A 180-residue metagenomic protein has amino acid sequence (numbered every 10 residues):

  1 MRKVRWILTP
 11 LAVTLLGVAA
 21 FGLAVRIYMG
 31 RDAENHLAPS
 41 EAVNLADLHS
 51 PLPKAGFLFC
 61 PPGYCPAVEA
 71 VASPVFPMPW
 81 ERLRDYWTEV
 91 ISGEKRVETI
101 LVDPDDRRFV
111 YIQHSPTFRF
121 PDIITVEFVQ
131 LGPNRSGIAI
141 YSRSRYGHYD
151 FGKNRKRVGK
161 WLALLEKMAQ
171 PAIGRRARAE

Functional and structural regions predicted by a protein language model:
K3-L8, F21-E180: Ser/Thr-rich, low-complexity intrinsically disordered terminal regions
L8-G17: Hydrophobic H-region at the start of alpha-helical membrane spans
